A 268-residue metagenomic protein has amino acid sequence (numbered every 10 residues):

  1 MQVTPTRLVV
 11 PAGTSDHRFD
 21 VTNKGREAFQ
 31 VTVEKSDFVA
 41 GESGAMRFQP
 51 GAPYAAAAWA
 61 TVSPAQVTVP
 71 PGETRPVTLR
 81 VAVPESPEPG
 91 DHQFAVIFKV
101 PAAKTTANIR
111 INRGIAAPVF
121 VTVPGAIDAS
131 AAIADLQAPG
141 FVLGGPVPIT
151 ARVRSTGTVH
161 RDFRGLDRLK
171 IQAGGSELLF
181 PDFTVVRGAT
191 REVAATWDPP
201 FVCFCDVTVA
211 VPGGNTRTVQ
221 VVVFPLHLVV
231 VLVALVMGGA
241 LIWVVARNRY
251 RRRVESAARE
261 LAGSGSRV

Functional and structural regions predicted by a protein language model:
M1-E27, Q66, S130-G144: Beta-sheet-dominated interaction scaffolds and their linkers
M1-P5, G25-P76, R164, Q172-G175: Surface-exposed binding patches on compact interaction domains or structured appendages
P11-A12, P70-P71, E88-P89, L143 (+1 more regions): Surface-exposed loops/turns
S15, R75, H92, I115 (+2 more regions): Hydrophobic core residues within well-ordered beta-strands of beta-rich domains
S15-H17, T68-R80, V186-T196: Short Pro-Gly-centered flexible turn/kink motifs
E27-E42, M46-A52, P76, A82-A129 (+3 more regions): Terminal connector regions
P124-M237, V244-R247: Membrane-proximal extracellular "stem/stalk" segments of glycoproteins immediately N-terminal to a transmembrane helix
Y250-V268: Cytoplasmic C-terminal tails of single-pass
